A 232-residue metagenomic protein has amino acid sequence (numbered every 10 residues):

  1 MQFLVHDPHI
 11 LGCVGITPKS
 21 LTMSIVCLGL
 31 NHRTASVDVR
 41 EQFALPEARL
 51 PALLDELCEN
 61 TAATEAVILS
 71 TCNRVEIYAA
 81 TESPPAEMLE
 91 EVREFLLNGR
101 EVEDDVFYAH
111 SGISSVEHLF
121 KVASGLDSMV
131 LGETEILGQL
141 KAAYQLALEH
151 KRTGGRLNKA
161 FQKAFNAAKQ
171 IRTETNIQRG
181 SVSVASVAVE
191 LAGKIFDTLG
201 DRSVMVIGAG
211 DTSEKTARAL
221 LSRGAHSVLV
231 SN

Functional and structural regions predicted by a protein language model:
D7-H9: Intrinsic-disorder-associated, low-complexity terminal segments enriched in Asp/Asn/His/Tyr and depleted of Lys/Arg
L21-S128: A glycine-rich (often HGG/GG-containing) alpha/beta subdomain
M88, E174, L220: Active-site-proximal beta-alpha loop/turn segments in soluble metabolic enzymes
V102-G200: Glycine/serine-rich phosphate-binding loop and adjoining beta1-alpha1 elements at the start of nucleotide-handling
A164, G180-A185, V189-L221, A225-N232: Glycine-rich adenosine-cofactor-binding loop
